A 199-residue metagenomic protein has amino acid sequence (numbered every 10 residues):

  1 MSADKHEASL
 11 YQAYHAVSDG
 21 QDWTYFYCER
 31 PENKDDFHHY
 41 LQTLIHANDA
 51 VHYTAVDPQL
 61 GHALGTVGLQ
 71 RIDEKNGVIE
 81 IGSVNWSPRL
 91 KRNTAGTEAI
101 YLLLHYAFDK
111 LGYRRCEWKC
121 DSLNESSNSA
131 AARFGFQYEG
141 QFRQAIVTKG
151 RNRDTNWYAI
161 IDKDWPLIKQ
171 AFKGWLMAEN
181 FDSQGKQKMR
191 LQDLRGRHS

Functional and structural regions predicted by a protein language model:
M1-N93, Y106, K110, R151-N156 (+2 more regions): GNAT-family acyltransferases
G96: Glycine-rich acyl-CoA binding loop
L103: Flexible ATP-lid and adjacent glycine-rich G1/G2 motifs of the Bergerat
D109-K119: Conserved GNAT acetyl-CoA-binding A-motif
W118-N128: Conserved beta-strand-loop-alpha-helix junction that forms the acyl-donor binding cleft
A130-A131, Y158: Conserved active-site tyrosine of GNAT-family acetyltransferases
Q137-R151: Conserved catalytic-core motifs of GNAT/GCN5-like acyltransferases
